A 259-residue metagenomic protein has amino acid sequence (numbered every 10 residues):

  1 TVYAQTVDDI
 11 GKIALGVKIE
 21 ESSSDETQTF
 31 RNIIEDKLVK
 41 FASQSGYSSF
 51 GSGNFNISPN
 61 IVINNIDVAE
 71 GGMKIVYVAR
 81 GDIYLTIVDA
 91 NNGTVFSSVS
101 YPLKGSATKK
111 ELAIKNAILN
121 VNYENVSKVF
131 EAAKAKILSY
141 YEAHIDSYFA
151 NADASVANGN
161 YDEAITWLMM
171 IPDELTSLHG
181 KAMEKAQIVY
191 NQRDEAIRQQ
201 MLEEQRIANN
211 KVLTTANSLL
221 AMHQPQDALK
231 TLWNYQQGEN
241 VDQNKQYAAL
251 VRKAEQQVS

Functional and structural regions predicted by a protein language model:
V2-A4: Sec/Tat signal peptide C-region and signal peptidase I cleavage site
T6-N60: N-terminal segment of the mature soluble domain
E21, P59-I63, D173, K245: Extended interaction regions within the primary functional domain
R31-D36, V62-K74, K115-L119, A135-I137: Short charge-dense sequence patches
G46-G51, D89-G93, K115-L119: Short C-terminal domain-edge/linker segments immediately following a structured domain
S58-K110: Amphipathic beta-strand/beta-sheet edge segments enriched in Tyr/Trp
V95-S259: C-terminal/domain-edge helix-coil "capping" segments
